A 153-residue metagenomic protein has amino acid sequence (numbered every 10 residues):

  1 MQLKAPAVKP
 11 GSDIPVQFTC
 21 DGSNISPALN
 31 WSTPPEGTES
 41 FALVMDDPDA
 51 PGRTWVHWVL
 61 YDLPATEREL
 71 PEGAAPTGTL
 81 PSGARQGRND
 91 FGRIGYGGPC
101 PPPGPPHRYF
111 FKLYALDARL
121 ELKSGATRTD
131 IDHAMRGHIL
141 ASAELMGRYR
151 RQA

Functional and structural regions predicted by a protein language model:
M1-A153: N-terminus-centered regions that define maturation/targeting leaders and the start of the first functional domain
